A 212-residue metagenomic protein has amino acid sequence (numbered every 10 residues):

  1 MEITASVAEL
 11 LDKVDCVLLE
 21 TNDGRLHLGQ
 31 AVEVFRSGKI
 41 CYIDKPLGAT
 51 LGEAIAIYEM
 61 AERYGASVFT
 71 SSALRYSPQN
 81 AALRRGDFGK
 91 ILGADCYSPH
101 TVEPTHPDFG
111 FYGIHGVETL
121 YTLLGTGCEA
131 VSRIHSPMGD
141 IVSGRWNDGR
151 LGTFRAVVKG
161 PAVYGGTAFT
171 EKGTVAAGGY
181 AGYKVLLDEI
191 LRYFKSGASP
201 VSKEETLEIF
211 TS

Functional and structural regions predicted by a protein language model:
M1-S37, A49, I55-Y64, T126: N-terminal glycine-/serine-/threonine-rich beta1-alpha1-beta2 phosphate-ribose binding loop of Rossmann-like
A5, I43, T70-S72, S132-H135: Short loop/edge segments at beta-strand edges and connector loops that shape dinucleotide/nucleotide cofactor-binding
E9, K13-T21, Y193-S212: C-terminal helix-rich "cap/oligomerization" subdomain common to oxidoreductases
D15, G38-I40, D44-P46, G197: Alpha-helical hinge/cap motifs
A31, L83, E189-I190, S212: Generic hydrophobic alpha-helical segments
Y42, L47-H106, G116: A contiguous active-site-proximal alpha/beta segment in oxidoreductase catalytic domains
A94-P161, E204-T211: Rossmann-like dinucleotide-binding domain that binds NAD(P)(H)
G160-A198: Interdomain hinge/lid region at the active-site interface of Rossmann-like NAD(P)-dependent oxidoreductases
